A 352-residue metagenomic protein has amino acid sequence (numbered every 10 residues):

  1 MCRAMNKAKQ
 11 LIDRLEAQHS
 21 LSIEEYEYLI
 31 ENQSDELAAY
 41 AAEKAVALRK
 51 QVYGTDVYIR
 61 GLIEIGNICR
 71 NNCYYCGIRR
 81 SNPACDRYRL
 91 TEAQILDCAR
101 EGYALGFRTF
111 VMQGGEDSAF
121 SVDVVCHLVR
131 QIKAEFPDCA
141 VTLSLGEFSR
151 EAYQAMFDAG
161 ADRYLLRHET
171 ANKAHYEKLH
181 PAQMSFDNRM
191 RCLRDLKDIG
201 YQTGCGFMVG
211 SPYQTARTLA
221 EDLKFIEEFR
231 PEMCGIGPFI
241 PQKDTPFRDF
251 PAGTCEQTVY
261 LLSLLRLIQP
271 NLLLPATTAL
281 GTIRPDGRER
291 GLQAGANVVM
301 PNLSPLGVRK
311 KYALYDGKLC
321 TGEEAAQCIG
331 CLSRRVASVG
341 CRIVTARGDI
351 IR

Functional and structural regions predicted by a protein language model:
M1-S34, Y103, E227-R352: Auxiliary Fe-S-binding modules of radical SAM enzymes
Q18, A45, C73, M112 (+5 more regions): Conserved, mostly hydrophobic/aromatic
S20-V57: An N-cap/entry alpha-helix motif that binds or orients negatively charged groups
Y53-A93: Canonical Radical SAM [4Fe-4S] cluster-binding loop centered on the CxxxCxxC motif and its immediate flanking residues
R60-I63, P83, V111-V122, A174 (+2 more regions): Glycine-rich, proline-tolerant flexible connector loops at the mouths of alpha/beta enzymes
I63-I65, E116-S118, L145-S149, T170-N172 (+5 more regions): Active-site-proximal loop/turn and secondary-structure-junction residues that shape catalytic pockets, frequently
R80-L96, G102-D123, L128-L193, Q202-V209 (+1 more regions): Core AdoMet radical
S149-M156, P212-I226, T282-Q293: Catalytic cores of alpha/beta
